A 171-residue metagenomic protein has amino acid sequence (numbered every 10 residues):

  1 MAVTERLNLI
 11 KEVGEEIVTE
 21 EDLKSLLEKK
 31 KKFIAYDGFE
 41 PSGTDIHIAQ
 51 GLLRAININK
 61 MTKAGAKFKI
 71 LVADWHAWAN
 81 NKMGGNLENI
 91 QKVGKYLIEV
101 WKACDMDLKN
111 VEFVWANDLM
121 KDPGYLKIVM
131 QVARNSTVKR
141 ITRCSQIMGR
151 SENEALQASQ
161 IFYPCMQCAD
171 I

Functional and structural regions predicted by a protein language model:
M1-I171: NTP-dependent nucleotidyl-transfer catalytic core
